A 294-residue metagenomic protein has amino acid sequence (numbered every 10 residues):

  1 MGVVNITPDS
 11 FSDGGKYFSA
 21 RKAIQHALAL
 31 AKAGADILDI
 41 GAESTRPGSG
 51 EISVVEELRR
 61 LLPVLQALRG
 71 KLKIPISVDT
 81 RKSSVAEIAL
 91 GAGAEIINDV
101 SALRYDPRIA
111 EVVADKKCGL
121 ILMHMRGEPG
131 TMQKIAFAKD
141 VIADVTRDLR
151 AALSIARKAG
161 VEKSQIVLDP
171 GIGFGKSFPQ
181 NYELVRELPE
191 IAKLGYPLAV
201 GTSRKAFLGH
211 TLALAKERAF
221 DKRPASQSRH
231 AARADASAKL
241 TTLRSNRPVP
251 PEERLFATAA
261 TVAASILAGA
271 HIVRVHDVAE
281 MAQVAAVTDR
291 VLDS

Functional and structural regions predicted by a protein language model:
S12-H26, T45-P75, T80-S84, L90-G91 (+3 more regions): Active-site-adjacent loop and "lid" segments of alpha/beta metabolic enzymes
Q25-G41, A268: Catalytic domains of carbohydrate-active enzymes, especially glycoside hydrolases
E162-Q165: Short acidic capping loops at alpha-helix termini that bridge into adjacent secondary structure
Q227-H230: Low-complexity, intrinsically disordered or signal/transmembrane-proximal segments
R233-S237: Compositionally biased low-complexity segments enriched in histidine and/or tyrosine
